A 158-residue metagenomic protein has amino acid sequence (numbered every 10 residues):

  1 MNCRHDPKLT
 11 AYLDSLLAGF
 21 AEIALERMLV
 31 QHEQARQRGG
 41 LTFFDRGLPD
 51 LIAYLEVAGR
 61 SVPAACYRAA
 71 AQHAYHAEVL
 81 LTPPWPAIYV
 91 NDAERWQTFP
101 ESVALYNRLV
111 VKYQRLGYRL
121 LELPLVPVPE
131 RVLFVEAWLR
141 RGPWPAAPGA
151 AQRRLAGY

Functional and structural regions predicted by a protein language model:
M1-L29: Conserved substrate/cofactor phosphate-moiety recognition/catalytic segment in nucleotide-dependent phosphotransferases
L9-L17, D50-V57, E94-W96: Surface-exposed cleft-lining segments at the edges of enzyme active sites
F20-A74, Y89: Glycine-rich phosphate-binding loop used to anchor ATP phosphates in small-molecule kinases, encompassing both
L25, L29-E33, V110, E136 (+1 more regions): Generic structural signal for well-ordered alpha-helical scaffold segments
Q34-Q37, R115, R141-W144: Secondary-structure boundary motif
G59-P127, P143, A151: A glycine- and Lys/Arg-enriched "phosphate-lid" helix/loop adjacent to the NTP-binding pocket of small-molecule kinases
L121-E122, P129, L133-Y158: C-terminal accessory "lid"/substrate-recognition subdomains
